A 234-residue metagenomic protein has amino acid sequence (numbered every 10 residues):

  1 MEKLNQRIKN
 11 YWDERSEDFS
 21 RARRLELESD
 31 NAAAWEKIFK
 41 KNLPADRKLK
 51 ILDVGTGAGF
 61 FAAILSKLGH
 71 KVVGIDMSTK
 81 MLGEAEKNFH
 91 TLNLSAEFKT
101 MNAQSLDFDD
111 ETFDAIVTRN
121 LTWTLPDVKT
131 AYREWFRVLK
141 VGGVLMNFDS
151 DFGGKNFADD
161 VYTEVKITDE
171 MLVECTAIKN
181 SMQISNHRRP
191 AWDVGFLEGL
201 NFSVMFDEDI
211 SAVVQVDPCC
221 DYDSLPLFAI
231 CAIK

Functional and structural regions predicted by a protein language model:
M1-R47, F60, I64: Conserved class I S-adenosyl-L-methionine
R23, S150-C219: C-terminal alpha-helical "lid/dimerization" subdomain adjacent to the S-adenosyl-L-methionine
L52-S105: Class I SAM-dependent methyltransferase SAM/SAH-binding core
Q104-I116: A short acidic, Gly/Pro-enriched loop at the edge of an enzyme's catalytic core that lines a small-molecule cofactor
A115-V128: A short SAM/SAH-binding and catalytic strip from SAM-dependent methyltransferases
K129-V141: A short glycine-rich, Lys/Arg-flanked "PGG" loop and its adjoining helix->strand segment in the class I
G143-S150: Conserved beta-strand signature within the Rossmann-like core of class I S-adenosyl-L-methionine
L200-F202, D217-K234: Core SAM-dependent methyltransferase catalytic element
